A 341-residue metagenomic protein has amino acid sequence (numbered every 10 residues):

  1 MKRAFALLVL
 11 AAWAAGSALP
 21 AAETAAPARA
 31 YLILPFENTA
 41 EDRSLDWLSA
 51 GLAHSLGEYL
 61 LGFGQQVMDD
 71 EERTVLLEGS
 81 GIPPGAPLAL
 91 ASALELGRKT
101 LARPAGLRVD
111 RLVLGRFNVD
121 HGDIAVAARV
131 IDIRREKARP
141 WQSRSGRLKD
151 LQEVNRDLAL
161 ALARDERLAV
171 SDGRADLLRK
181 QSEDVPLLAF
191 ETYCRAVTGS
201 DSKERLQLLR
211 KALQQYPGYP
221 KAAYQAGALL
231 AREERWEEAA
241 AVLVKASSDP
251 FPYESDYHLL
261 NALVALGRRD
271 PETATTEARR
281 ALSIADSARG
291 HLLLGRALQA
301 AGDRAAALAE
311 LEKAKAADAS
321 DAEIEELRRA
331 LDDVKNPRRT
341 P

Functional and structural regions predicted by a protein language model:
A22-R29, Q66, L96-K99, R103-G106 (+3 more regions): C-terminal/domain-edge helix-coil "capping" segments
T24-T100, G106, D110-I124, K137-W141 (+1 more regions): Short beta-strand->alpha-helix linker/helix-N-cap micro-motif that forms a surface specificity/interaction loop
P217, F251-Y253, A285-D286, A319: Short coil turns that delineate tetratricopeptide repeat
A222, S255-Y257, G290, E323-I324: TPR alpha-solenoid repeat register
Q225, L260, L293, E326-A330: Canonical tetratricopeptide repeat
R232-E233, G267, A300-A301, A330-P337: Register position in tetratricopeptide repeats
